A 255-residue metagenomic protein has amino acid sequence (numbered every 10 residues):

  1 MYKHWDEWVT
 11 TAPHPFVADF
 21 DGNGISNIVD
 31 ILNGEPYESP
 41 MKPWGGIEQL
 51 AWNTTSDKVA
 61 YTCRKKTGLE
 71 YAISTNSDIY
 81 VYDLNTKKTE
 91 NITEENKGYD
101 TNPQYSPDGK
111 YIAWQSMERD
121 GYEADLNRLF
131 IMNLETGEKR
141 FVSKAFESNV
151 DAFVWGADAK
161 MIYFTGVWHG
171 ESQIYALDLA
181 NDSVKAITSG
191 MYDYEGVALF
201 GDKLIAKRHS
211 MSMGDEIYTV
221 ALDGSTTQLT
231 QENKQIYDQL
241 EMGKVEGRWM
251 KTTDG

Functional and structural regions predicted by a protein language model:
M1-A186, D202-K203, M211-M213, T219-D223: Beta-propeller folds
D6, E35, M191, D215 (+2 more regions): Solvent-exposed, flexible loop/coil residues
F16, T230-G255: N-terminal cap/lid segment of alpha/beta-hydrolase-fold proteins
V142-A152, K185-G196, T230-E241: Conserved blade-ending motifs and adjacent loop-strand segments that build the rim/top face of beta-propeller domains
A206: Calcium-binding acidic motifs and repeat modules
H209-M211, K234: Short, acidic/turn-prone active-site loops that include or flank metal/cofactor- and phosphate-binding residues
T226: Catalytic P-loop NTP-binding/switch module of NTPases
